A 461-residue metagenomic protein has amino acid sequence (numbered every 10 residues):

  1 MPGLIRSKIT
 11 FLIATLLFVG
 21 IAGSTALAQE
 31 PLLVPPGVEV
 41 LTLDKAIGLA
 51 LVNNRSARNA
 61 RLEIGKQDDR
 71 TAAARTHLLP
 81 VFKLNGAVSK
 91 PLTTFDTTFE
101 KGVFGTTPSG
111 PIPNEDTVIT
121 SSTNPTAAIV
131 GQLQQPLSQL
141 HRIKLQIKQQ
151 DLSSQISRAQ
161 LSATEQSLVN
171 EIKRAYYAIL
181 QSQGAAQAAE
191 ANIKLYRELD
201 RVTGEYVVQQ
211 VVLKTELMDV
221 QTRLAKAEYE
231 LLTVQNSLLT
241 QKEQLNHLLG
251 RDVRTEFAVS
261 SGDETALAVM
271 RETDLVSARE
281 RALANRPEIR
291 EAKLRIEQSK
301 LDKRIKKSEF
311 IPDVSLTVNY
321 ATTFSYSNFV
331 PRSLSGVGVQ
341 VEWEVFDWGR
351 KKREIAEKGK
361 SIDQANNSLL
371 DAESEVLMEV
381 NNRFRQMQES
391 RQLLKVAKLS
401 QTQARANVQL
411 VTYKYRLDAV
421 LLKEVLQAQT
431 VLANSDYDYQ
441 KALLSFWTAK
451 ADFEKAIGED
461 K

Functional and structural regions predicted by a protein language model:
P2, F11, L161-R281, R383-Q386 (+2 more regions): Periplasmic alpha-helical coiled-coil/stalk elements that build and connect Gram-negative outer-membrane
G3-R6, T10-I13, L27-P35, K90-L92 (+2 more regions): Acidic, low-complexity, intrinsically disordered peripheral segments
F11-A22: Bacterial N-terminal signal peptides
A28-A87, T93-T94, P136-L137, V253 (+5 more regions): Bacterial Sec-pathway N-terminal export signals of envelope proteins
R58, V81-D96, V118-T123, Q134-A163 (+5 more regions): Small/polar (Gly/Ser/Thr/Ala-rich) solvent-exposed segments that form structured loops/beta-strands/short helices used
N59-A74, T164, L168-A189, E198 (+7 more regions): Amphipathic alpha-helical coiled-coil segments
D96-T120: Flexible, solvent-exposed loop segments that connect beta-strands
A127-L133, A278, S335-V341: Hydrophobic, lipid-facing positions within transmembrane beta-strands of outer-membrane proteins
